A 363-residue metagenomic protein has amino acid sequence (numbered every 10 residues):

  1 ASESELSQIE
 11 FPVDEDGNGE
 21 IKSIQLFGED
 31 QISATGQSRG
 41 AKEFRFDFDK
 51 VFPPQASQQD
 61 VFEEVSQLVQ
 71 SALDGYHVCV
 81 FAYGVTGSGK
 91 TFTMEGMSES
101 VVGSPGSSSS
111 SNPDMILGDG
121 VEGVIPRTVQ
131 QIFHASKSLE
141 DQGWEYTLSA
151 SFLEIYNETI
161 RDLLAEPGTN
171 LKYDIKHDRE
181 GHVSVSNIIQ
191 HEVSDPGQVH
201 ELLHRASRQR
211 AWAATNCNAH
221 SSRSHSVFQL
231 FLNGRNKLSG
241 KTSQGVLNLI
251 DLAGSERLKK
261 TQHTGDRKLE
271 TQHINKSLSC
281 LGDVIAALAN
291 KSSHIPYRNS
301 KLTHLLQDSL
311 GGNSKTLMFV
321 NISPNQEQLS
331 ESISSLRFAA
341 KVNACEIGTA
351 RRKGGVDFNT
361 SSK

Functional and structural regions predicted by a protein language model:
A1-S2: Short polar catalytic/cofactor-binding loops
F11-E20, K341-N343, I347: Short, cationic low-complexity segments
E15-S309, N313, S332: P-loop NTPase motor catalytic core
E29, N321-I322: Short, loop-centered acidic/histidine patches that primarily coordinate divalent metals
G181-S194, Q198, L202, G312-T316 (+1 more regions): Conserved GTP-binding G-domain of TRAFAC-class P-loop NTPases and closely related GTPase folds
